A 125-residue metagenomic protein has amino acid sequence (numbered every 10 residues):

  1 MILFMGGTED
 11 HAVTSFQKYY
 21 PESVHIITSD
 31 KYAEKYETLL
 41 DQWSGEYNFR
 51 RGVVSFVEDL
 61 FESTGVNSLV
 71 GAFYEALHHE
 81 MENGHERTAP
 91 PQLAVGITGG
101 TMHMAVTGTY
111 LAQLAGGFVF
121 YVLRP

Functional and structural regions predicted by a protein language model:
M1-Q92, V106-P125: Long, low-complexity, Lys/Arg-enriched
G7-T8, G99-T101: Short glycine-rich anion-binding loops that position phosphate/pyrophosphate groups of nucleotides and phosphorylated
D30, T98-G99: Short histidine/acidic/glycine/proline-rich micro-motifs that form metal- and phosphate-coordinating active-site loops
V95: Conformationally flexible catalytic loops at phosphate/diphosphate-handling active centers
